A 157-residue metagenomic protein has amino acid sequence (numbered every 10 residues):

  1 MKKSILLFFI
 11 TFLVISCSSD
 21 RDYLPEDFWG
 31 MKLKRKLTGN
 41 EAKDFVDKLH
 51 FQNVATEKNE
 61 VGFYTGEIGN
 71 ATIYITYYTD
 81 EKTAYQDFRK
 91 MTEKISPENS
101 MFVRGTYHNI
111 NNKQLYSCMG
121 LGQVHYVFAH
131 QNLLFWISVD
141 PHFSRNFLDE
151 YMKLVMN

Functional and structural regions predicted by a protein language model:
M1-S4: Positively charged n-region of N-terminal signal peptides that target proteins for export
L6-F8: Sec-dependent N-terminal signal peptides
I15-S16: C-terminal motif of bacterial Sec signal peptides marking the signal peptidase cleavage site
R21-M31: Short, low-complexity, disordered segments immediately C-terminal to signal peptides in bacterial exported proteins
W29-Q52, E81-H125, N157: Short Gly/Thr-rich strand-loop-strand
K58-K90: A short acidic-to-branched-hydrophobic micro-motif
Y126-H130, L134-S144: Short, exposed beta-strand-loop hairpins at the edges of beta-sheets in extracellular/periplasmic proteins
S138-N157: Surface-exposed amphipathic alpha-helical segments
